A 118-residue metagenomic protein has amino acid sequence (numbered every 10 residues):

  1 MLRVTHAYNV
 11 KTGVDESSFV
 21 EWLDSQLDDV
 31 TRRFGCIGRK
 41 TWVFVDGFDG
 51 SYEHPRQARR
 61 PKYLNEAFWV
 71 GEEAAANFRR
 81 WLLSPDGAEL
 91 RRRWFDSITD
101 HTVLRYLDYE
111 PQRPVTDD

Functional and structural regions predicted by a protein language model:
L2-V10, W42-L83: Short, well-ordered beta-strand segments in beta-rich or mixed alpha/beta enzyme and ligand-binding folds
A7-N9, L27-D28, E66-F68, A75 (+1 more regions): A general secondary-structure boundary signal
N9-T12, S97: A periodicity- and composition-biased signal for non-globular, repetitive helical segments
V14-V45, L82-W94: Short amphipathic alpha-helical segments
G38-R60, D86-D118: Glycine-rich beta-strand-turn "strand-cap" elements at beta-sheet edges
